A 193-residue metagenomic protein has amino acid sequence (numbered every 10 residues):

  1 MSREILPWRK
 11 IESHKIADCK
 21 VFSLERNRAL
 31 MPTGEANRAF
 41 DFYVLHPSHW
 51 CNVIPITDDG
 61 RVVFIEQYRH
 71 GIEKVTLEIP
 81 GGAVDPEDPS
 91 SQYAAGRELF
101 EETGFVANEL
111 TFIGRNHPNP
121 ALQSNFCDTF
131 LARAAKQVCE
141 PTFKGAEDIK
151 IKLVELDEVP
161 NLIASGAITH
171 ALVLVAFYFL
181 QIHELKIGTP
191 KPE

Functional and structural regions predicted by a protein language model:
S2-K10, V75, G145-E193: Nudix hydrolase/Nudix homology domain
I5-P7, L45-P47, N52-R97, G145: Conserved Nudix-box catalytic region and its N-terminal flanking loop in Nudix hydrolases and closely related
R9-K10, V106-I113: A short coil-to-beta-strand element that immediately follows conserved catalytic motifs
S13-K15, R115-N119: Short, solvent-exposed loop/turn elements at beta->coil junctions and helix N-caps that rim active or binding pockets
S13-N52, D58: Acidic, metal-coordinating catalytic segment for phosphate/diphosphate chemistry, firing primarily on the Nudix
R28-T33, N119-C139: Active-site-adjacent beta-strand/loop module that shapes the phosphate/pyrophosphate-binding cleft
P32-G34, T57-D59, Y68, D88 (+2 more regions): Short loop segments at secondary-structure junctions
E78, T129, L153: Short aromatic/basic micro-patch
